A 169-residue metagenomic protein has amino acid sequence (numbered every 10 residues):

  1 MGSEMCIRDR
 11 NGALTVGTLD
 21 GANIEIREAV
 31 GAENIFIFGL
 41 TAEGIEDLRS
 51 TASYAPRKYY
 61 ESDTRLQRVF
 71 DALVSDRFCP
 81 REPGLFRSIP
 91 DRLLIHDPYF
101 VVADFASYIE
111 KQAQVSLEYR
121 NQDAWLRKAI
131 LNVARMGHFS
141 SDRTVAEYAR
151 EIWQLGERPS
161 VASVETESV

Functional and structural regions predicted by a protein language model:
M1-C6: Short, small-residue-biased leader/transition segments that mark boundaries at the very start of proteins
I7-A129, V133-R143, E147-T166: Catalytic binding pocket for nucleotide-activated donors in carbohydrate/polymer assembly enzymes
